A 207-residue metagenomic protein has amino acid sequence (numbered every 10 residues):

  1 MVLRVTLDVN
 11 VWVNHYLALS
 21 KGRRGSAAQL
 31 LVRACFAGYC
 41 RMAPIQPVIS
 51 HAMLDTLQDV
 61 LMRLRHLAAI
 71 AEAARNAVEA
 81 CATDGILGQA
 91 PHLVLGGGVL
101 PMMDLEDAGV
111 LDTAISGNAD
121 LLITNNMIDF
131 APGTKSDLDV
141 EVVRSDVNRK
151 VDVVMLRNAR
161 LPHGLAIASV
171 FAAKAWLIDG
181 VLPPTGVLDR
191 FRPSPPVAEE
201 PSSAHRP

Functional and structural regions predicted by a protein language model:
M1-I49: Short, well-structured N-terminal submotif of metal-dependent ribonuclease cores
V13-G22, H51-A71: A short secondary-structure junction motif
A18-R24, L100-M103, D137-V143: Short, flexible/disordered intra-domain loops and linkers
M53, V110, I128-D129: Alpha-helix capping/helix-boundary segments
D59-M62, A68-G88: Short, contiguous, well-structured surface segments enriched in hydrophobic/aromatic residues
T83-L121, P132-K135, V181, L188-P207: Active-site neighborhoods of divalent-metal-dependent phosphate/nucleic-acid chemistry enzymes
T124: Short beta-strand and adjacent tight-turn residues that come in two discontinuous sequence segments and form the edges
M127-P207: Acidic, PIN/NYN-like endoribonuclease modules and their adjacent C-terminal/linker elements
